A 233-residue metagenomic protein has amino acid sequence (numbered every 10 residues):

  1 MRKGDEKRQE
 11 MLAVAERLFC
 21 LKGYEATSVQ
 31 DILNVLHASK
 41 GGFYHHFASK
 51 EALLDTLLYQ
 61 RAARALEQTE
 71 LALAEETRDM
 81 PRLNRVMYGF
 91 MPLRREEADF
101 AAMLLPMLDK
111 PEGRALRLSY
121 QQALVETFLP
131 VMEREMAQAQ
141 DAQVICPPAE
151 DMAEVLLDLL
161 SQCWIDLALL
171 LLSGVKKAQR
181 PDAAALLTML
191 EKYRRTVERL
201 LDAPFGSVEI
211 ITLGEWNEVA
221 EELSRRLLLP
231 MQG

Functional and structural regions predicted by a protein language model:
K7-A15, I32, L57-R61, A65 (+1 more regions): Generic hydrophobic, amphipathic alpha-helix propensity
E10, L18-L57: Helix-turn-helix
T56, E67-A102, A149-L156, L190: Hydrophobic alpha-helical connector segments
L58, A62, R117-L129, L157 (+2 more regions): Amphipathic, non-transmembrane alpha-helical scaffold segments
A72, E76, L104-L108, L167-A178: Secondary-structure edge/capping motif, primarily at the C-terminal ends of alpha-helices and the immediately following
E96-E154, A178-R180: Short secondary-structure transition hinges
E126, P130, R134-A137, D141 (+2 more regions): C-terminal peripheral helix-coil segments that are non-catalytic and often amphipathic
